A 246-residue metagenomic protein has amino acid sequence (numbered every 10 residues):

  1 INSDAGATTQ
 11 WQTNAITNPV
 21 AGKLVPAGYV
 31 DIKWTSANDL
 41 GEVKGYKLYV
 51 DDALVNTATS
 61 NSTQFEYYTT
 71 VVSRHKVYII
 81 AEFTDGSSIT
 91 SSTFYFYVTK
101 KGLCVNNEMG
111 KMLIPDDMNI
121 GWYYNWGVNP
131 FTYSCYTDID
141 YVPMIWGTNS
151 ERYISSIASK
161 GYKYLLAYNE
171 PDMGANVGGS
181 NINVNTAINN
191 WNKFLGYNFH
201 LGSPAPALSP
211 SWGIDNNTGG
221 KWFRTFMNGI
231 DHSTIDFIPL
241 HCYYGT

Functional and structural regions predicted by a protein language model:
G28-I32: Structural beta-strand segments of beta-rich domains
A37-D52: Solvent-exposed loop/turn segments flanking beta-strands in beta-repeat/beta-sandwich domains
L54-N61: Short beta-strand segments within Ig-like beta-sandwich modules, predominantly Fibronectin type-III
E66-R74: Surface-exposed, short loops/turns at beta-strand junctions within beta-sandwich domains
Y97-P130, D140-G147: Boundary/entry segment of secreted carbohydrate-active catalytic domains
N125, N169, G220-T246: Aromatic- and acid-rich polysaccharide-binding/catalytic face of secreted or lumenal carbohydrate-active enzymes
